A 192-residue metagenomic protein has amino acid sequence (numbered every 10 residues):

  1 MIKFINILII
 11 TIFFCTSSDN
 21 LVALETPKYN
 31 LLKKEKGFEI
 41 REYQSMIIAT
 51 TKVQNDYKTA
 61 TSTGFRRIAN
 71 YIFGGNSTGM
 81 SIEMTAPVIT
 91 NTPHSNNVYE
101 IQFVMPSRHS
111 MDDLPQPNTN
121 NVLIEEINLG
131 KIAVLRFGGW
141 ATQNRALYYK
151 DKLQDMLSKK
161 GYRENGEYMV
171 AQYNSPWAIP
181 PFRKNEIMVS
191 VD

Functional and structural regions predicted by a protein language model:
I2-D192: A solvent-exposed interaction/effector surface
